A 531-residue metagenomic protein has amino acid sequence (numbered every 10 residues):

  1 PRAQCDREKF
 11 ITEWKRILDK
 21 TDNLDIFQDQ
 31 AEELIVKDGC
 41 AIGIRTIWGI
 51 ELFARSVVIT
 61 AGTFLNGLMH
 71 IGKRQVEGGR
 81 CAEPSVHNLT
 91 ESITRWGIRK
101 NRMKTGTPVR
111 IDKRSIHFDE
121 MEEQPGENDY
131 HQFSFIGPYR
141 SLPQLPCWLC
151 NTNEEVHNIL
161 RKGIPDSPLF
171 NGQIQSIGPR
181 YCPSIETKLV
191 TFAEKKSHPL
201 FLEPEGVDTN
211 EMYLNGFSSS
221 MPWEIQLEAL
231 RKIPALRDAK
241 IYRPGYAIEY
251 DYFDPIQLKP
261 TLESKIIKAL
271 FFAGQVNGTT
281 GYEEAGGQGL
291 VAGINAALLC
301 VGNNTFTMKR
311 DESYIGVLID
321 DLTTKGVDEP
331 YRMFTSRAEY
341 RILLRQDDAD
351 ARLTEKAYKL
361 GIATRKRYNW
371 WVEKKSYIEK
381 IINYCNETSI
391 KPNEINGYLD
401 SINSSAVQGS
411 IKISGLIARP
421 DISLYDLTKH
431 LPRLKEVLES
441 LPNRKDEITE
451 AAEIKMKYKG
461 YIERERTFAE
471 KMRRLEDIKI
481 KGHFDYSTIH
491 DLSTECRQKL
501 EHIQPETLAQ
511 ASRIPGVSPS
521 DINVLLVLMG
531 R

Functional and structural regions predicted by a protein language model:
P1-N66, I111-M121, E249: Feature captures the FAD/FMN-dependent oxidoreductase FAD-binding
F27-Q30, K104, R243: Short loop/edge segments at beta-strand edges and connector loops that shape dinucleotide/nucleotide cofactor-binding
I59-D112, I233-P234, D238, I294-L299 (+1 more regions): Glycine-rich loop(s) and the adjacent beta-strand/alpha-helix scaffold that form part
E91-L227, I319, T324-G397, S401-G409 (+1 more regions): An anion/pyrophosphate-binding glycine-rich loop and adjacent beta-alpha core in soluble alpha-beta enzymes
Y213-T279, T307-D320, K445-K499, Q504: A glycine-rich dinucleotide-binding beta-alpha-beta segment and adjacent secondary-structure elements that constitute
Q275-E283, E339-R341: Glycine-rich phosphate/pyrophosphate-binding beta-alpha loops
A285-M308: Internal hydrophobic alpha-helix adjacent to the cofactor/substrate pocket in enzyme cavities
R337, L343, T354-N523, V527-R531: Extended, charge-enriched "interface" segments that sit outside catalytic cores
